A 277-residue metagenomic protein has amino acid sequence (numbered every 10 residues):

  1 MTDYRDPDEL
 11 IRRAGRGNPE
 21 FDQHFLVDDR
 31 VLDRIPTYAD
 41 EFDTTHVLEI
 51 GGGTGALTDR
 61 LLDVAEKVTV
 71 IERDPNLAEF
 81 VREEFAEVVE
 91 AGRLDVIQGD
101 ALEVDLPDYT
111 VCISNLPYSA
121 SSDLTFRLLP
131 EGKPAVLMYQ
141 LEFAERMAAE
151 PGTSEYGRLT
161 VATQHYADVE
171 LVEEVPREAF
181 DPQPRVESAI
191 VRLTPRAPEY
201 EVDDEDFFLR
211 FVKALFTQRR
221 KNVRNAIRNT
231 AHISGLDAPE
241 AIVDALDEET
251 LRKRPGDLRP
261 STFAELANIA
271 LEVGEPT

Functional and structural regions predicted by a protein language model:
M1-R210, E265-L266: Catalytic cores of RNA-modifying enzymes
L193-P195, Y200-L251, P255-A267: An accessory alpha-helical subdomain
L271-T277: Generic C-terminal helix-cap and adjacent flexible tail
